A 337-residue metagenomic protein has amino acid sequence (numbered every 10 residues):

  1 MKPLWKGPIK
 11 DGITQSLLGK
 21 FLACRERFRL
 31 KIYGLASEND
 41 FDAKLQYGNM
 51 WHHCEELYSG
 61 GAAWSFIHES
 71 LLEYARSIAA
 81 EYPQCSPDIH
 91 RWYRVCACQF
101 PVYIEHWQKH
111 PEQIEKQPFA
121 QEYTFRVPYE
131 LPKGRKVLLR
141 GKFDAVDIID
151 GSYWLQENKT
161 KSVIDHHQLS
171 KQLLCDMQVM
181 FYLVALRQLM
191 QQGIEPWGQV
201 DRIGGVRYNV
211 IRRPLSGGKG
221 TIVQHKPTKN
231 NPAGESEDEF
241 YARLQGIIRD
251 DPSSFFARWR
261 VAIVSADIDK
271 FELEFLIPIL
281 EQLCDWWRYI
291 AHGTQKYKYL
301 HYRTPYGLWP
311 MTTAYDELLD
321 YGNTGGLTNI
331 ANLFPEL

Functional and structural regions predicted by a protein language model:
M1-L337: RecB-family 4Fe-4S metal-dependent nuclease core
